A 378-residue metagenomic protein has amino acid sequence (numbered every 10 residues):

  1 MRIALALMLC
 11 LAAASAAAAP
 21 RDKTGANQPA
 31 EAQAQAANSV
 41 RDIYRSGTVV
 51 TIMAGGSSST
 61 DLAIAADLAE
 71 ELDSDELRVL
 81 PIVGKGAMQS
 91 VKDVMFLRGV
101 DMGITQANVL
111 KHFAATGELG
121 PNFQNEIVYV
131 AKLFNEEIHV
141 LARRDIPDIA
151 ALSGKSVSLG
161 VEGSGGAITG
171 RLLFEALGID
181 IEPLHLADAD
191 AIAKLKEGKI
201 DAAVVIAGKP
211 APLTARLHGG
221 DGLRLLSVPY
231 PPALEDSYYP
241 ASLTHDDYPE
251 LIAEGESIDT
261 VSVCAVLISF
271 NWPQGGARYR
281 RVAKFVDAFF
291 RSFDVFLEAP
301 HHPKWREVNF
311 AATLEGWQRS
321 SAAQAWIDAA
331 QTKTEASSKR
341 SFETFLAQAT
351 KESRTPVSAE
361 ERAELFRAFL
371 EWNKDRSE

Functional and structural regions predicted by a protein language model:
L9-A17: Hydrophobic h-region of N-terminal signal peptides that target proteins for export in Gram-negative bacteria
A19-I52, D145-S156: Immediate post-signal peptide segment of exported/extracytoplasmic ligand-binding proteins
G25, D190, A207-D221, L225 (+2 more regions): An extracytoplasmic/periplasmic, membrane-proximal ligand-sensing/linker region
G47-L72, V79, E136-A193, E197: Bilobed "Venus flytrap"/periplasmic-binding protein-like clamshell domains and structurally analogous long
A65, A69-E70, P81-P121, I192-K194 (+1 more regions): Pocket-flanking alpha-helical
A107, G117-E118, I179-A277: Pocket-lining segment of extracytoplasmic ligand-binding domains
G120-L133, I138, E250-I258: A structural signal for short loop-to-beta-strand junctions that line the ligand-binding cleft of periplasmic/secreted
E162-L173, P240-E315: Ligand-binding clefts/hinges and TM-proximal coupling segments of bilobed small-molecule sensing domains
